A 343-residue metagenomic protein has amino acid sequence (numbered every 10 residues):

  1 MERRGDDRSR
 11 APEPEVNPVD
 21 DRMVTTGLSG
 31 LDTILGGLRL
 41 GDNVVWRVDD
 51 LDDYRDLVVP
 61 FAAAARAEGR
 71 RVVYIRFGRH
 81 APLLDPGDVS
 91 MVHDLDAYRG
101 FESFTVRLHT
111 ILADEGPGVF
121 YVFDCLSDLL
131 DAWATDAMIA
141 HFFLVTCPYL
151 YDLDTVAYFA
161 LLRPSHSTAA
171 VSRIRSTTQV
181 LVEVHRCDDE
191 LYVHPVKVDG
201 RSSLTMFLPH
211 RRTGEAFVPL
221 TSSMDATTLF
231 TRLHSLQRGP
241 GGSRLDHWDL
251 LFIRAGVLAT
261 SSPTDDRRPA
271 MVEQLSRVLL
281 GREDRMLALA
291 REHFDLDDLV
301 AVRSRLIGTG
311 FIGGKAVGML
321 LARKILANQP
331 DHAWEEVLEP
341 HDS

Functional and structural regions predicted by a protein language model:
M1-G5, T155, L161-E215: Phosphate-binding/switch region of NTP-binding enzymes
M1-P18: Charged, amphipathic alpha-helical linker segments immediately N-terminal to NTP-binding catalytic cores
M23-G78: Glycine-rich P-loop/Walker A and Walker A-like loops and their local beta1-loop-alpha1 context in P-loop NTPases
V45, F120-D124, Y158: Structural motif
Y54, H80-D85, H166-T168: Short, charged/polar "capping" segments at the starts of alpha-helices and the immediately preceding loops
A67-D131: Conserved inter-motif catalytic segment of the P-loop NTP-binding fold
A132-W133, M138-S165: Substrate-engagement module of ASCE P-loop NTPases
F230-S343: N-terminal beta-alpha lobe that positions the nucleotide/phosphoryl donor in ATP/NTP-coupled carboxylate activation
